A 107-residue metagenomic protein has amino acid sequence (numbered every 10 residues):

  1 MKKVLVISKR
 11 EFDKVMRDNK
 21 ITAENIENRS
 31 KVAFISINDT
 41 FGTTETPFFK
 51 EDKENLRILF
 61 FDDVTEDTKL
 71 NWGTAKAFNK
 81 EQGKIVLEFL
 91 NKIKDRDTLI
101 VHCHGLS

Functional and structural regions predicted by a protein language model:
M1-L59: Glycine-rich, flexible N-terminal cofactor/catalytic loop recognition
D39-G42, V64, L106: Short, solvent-exposed loop/turn segments at secondary-structure junctions
N55-I100: Helix-loop module immediately N-terminal to the HCX5R catalytic loop in PTP-like cysteine phosphatase domains
L99-S107: A phosphate-binding catalytic loop at a beta-strand-loop-alpha-helix junction that coordinates phosphoryl groups
